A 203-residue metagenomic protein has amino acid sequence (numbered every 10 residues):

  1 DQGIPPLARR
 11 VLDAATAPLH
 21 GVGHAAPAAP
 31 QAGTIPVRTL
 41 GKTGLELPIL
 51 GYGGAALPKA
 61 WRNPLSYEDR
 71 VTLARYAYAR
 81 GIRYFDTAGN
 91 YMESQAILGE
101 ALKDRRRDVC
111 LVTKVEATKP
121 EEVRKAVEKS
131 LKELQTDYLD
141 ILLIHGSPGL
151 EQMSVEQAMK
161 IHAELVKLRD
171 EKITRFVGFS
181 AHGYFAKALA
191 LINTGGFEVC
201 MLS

Functional and structural regions predicted by a protein language model:
Q2-V109, E164, D170: N-terminal binding-site loop/beta-alpha segment at the start of enzyme catalytic domains that lines or forms
T39, L47-G51, R83-Y84, D108-V112 (+3 more regions): Structural preference for beta-strand elements that scaffold enzyme active sites
W61, T118-S203: Glycine/proline-rich, positively charged, aromatic-decorated active-site loop/lid region on the catalytic face
G89, E93, V115-T118, H182-G183: Short beta->alpha linker loops
K103-D104, L111, E156, T194: Alpha-helix boundary/capping detector
R105-C110, V115, E121-E122: N-terminal glycine-rich cofactor-binding segment that shapes the pocket for flavin-like pterin cofactors
